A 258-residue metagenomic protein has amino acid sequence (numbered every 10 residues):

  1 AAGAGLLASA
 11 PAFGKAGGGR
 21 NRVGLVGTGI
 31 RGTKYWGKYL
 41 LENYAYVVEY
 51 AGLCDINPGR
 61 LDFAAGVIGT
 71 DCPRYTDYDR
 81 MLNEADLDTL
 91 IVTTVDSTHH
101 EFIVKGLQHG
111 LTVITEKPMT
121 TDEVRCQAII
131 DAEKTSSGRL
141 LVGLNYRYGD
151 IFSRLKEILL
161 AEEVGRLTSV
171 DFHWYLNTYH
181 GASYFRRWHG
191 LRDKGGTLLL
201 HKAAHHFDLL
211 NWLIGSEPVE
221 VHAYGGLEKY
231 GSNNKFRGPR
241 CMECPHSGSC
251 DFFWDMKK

Functional and structural regions predicted by a protein language model:
A2-G69: N-terminal Rossmann-like dinucleotide-binding module
G19-N21, G138, G165-T168: Nucleotide donor/acceptor-binding cores
R31-G32, Y146-K258: Predominantly a Rossmann-like dinucleotide-binding segment in NAD(P)-dependent oxidoreductases
G52, D88-T89, S169: Short, Asp-centered acidic motifs that coordinate Mg2+ and/or phosphate in catalytic or ligand-binding sites
C72-D77: Conserved SAM-binding strand-loop segment of SAM-dependent methyltransferases
T89, V95-D96, H100-R147, E162: Beta-strand-loop-alpha-helix segment that lines the small-molecule cofactor/substrate pocket of alpha/beta enzymes
T93-T94, W174: Glycine-rich, N-terminal phosphate-binding loop of Rossmann-like dinucleotide-binding domains
